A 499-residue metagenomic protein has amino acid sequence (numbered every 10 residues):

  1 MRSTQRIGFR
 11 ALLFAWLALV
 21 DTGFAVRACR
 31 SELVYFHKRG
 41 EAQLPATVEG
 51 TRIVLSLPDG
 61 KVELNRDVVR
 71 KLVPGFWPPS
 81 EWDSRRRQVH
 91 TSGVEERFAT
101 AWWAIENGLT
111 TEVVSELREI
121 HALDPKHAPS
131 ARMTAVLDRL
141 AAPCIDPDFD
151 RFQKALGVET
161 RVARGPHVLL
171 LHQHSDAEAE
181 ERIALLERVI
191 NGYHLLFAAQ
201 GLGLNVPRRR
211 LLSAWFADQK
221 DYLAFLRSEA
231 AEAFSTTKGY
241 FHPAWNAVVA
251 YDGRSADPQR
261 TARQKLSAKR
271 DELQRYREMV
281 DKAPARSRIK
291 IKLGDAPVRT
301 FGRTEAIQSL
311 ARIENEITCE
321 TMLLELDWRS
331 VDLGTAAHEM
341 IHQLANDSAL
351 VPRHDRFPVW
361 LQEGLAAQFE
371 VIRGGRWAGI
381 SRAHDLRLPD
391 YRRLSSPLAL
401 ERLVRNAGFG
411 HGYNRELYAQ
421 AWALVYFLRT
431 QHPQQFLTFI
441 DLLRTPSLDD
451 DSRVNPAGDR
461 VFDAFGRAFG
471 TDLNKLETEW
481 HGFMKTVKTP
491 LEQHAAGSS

Functional and structural regions predicted by a protein language model:
R2-L12: Bacterial N-terminal signal peptides that target proteins for export
R10-D21: Bacterial N-terminal signal peptides
D21-R161, L169, D176, A184-R188 (+3 more regions): Compositionally biased alpha-helical segments
R39, T47-G50, P58-G60, D67-P74 (+7 more regions): Solvent-exposed coil/turn segments that connect beta secondary-structure elements in extracytoplasmic/periplasmic
R52, F98-A101, V114-L117, I183-I190 (+10 more regions): Extracytoplasmic/secreted envelope proteins and their assembly/folding machinery, especially bacterial periplasmic
L72-W77, K154-L156, E232-V248, L310 (+2 more regions): Acidic/His/Gly-enriched intrinsically disordered linker/tail segments that often contain short helix/coil "MoRF-like"
W102-T110, R118-K126, A135-R139, N191-L202 (+9 more regions): Sec-exported extracytoplasmic/periplasmic mature domains
E159-R353, P358, L448, R460-V461: Juxtacatalytic substrate-recognition/specificity segment
